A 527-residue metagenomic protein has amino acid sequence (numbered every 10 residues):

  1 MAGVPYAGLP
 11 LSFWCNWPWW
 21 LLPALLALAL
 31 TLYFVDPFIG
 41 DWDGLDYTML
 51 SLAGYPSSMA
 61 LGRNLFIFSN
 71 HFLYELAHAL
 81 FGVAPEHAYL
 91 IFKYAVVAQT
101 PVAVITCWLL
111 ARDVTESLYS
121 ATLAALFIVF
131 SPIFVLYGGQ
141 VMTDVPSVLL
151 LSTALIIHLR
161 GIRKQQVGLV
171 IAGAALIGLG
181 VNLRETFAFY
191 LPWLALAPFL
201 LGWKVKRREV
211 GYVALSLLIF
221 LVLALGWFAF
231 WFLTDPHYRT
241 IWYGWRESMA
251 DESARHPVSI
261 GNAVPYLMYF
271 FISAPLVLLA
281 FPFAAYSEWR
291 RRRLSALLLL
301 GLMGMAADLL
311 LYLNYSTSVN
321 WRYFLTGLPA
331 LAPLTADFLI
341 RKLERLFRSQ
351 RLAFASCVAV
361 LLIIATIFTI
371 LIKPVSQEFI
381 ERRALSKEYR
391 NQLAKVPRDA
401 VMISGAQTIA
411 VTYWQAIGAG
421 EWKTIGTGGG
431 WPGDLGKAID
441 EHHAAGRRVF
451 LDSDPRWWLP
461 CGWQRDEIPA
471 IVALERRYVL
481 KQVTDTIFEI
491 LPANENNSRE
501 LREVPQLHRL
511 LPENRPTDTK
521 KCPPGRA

Functional and structural regions predicted by a protein language model:
W42, L136-S147, N320: Short acidic/glycine- and proline-prone juxtamembrane loop motifs at membrane-interface regions of multi-pass membrane
Y94-T115, T153, I157: Transmembrane-helix motifs of polytopic, lipid-linked glycan transferases
T115, A154-V170, G180: Membrane-interface transmembrane helices that cradle and orient dolichyl/undecaprenyl
Q166, Y190-L221, A285-R293: Perimembrane helix-loop-helix junctions
A175, L217-L221, W289, R293-L294 (+2 more regions): Signature aromatic-anchored transmembrane alpha helix within multi-pass, membrane-resident enzymes that catalyze glycan
G211-P282: Membrane-lumen/periplasm interface segments of specific transmembrane helices in polyprenyl phosphate-linked
M268-L298, L302-A306: Hydrophobic, aromatic-rich transmembrane alpha-helices and their immediate juxtamembrane boundary segments
L361-W414, W422-G428: Membrane-embedded, lumen/periplasm-facing catalytic core of multi-pass transferases that use lipid-linked donors
